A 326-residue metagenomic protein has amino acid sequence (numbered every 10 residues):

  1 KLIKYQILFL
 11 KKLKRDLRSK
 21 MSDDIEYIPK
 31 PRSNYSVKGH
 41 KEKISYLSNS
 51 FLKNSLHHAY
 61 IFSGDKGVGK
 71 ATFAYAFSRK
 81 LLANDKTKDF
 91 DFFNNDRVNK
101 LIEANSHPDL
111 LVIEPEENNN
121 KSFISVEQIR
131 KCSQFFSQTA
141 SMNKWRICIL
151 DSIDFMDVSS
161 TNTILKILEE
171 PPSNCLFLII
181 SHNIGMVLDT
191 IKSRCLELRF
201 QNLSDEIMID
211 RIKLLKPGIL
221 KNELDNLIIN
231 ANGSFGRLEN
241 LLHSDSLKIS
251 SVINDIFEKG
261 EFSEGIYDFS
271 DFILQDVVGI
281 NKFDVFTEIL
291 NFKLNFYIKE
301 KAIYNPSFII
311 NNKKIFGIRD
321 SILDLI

Functional and structural regions predicted by a protein language model:
Q6-L10: Short hydrophobic targeting helices and cationic amphipathic motifs that mediate membrane/organellar targeting
L13-K80, K86-I102, S173-N174, N183-I326: Charged, glycine-rich active-site and insertion segments that engage polyanionic ligands
N49, V126-M142: Conserved alpha-helical scaffold flanking the Walker A/P-loop in AAA+ ATPase domains
S141-M156: Conserved P-loop NTPase "ATPase switch" module shared by AAA+ and STAND
K144-I147, S173-F177: Loop/turn-to-beta-strand initiation segments
D151-F155, E169, G185: Catalytic acidic motif of RecA-like/P-loop NTPases
V158-S159, D189: Conserved D-loop-proximal element of ABC-family nucleotide-binding domains
T163-S173: Conserved catalytic/switch belt of AAA+ P-loop NTPases
